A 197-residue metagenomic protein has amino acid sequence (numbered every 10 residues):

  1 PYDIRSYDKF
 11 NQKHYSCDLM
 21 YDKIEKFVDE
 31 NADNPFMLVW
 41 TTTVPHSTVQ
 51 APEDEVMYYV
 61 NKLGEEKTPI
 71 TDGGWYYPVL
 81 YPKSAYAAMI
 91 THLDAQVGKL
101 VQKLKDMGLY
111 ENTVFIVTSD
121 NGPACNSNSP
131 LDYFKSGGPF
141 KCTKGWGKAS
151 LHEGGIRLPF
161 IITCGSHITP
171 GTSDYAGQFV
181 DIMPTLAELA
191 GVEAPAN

Functional and structural regions predicted by a protein language model:
P1-M183, A187-N197: Active-site-proximal cap/lid insertion segments
